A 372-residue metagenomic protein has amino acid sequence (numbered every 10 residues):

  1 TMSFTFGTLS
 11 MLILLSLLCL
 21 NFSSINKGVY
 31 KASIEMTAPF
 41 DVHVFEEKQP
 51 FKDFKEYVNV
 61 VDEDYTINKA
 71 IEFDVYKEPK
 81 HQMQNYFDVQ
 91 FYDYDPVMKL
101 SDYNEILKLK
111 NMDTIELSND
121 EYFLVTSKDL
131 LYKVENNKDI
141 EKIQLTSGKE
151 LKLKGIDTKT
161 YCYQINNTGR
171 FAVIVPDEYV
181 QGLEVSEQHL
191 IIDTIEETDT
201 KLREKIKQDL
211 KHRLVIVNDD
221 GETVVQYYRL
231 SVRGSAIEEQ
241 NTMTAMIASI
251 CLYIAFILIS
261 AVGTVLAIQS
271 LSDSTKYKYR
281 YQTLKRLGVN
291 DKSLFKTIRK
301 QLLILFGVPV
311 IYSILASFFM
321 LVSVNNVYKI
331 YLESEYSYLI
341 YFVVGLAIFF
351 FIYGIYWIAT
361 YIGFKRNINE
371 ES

Functional and structural regions predicted by a protein language model:
M2-K27, E238-R280, L302-M320, V344-I355: Hydrophobic alpha-helical transmembrane segments of multi-pass inner-membrane transport and secretion
T8-M11, F22-D41, Y122: P-loop NTPase catalytic cores that bind/hydrolyze ATP
Y30-E35, Y279-R286, N369: Short amphipathic alpha-helical coupling elements at transmembrane boundaries
M36-A245: Nucleotide-cofactor and metal-assisted catalytic machinery
D273-S274, K278-T283, Y361-N367: Inner-leaflet juxtamembrane helices
F295-L303: Interfacial transmembrane-helix starts/ends
P309-E371: Short helix-loop junctions at transmembrane helix boundaries
